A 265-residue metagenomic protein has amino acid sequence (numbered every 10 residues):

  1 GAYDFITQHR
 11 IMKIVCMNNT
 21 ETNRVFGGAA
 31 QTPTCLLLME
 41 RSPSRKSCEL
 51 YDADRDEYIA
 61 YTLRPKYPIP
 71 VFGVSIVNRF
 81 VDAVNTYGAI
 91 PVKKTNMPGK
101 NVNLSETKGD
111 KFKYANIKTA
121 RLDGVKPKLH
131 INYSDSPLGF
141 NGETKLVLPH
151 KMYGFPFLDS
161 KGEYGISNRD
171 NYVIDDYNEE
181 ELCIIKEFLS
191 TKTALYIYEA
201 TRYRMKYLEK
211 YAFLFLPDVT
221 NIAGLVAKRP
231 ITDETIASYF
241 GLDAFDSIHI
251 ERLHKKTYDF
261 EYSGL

Functional and structural regions predicted by a protein language model:
G1-L104: Signature of N6-adenine DNA methyltransferases within the class I
I76-I231, T235-Y239, A244-L265: Polybasic, glycine- and aromatic-enriched phosphate-binding surface used to engage nucleic acids
